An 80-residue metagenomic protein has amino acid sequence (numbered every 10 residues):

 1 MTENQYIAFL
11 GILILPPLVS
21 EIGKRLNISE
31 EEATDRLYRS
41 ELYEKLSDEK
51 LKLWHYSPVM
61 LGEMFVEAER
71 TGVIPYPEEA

Functional and structural regions predicted by a protein language model:
M1-A80: C-terminal alpha-helical interaction appendages
